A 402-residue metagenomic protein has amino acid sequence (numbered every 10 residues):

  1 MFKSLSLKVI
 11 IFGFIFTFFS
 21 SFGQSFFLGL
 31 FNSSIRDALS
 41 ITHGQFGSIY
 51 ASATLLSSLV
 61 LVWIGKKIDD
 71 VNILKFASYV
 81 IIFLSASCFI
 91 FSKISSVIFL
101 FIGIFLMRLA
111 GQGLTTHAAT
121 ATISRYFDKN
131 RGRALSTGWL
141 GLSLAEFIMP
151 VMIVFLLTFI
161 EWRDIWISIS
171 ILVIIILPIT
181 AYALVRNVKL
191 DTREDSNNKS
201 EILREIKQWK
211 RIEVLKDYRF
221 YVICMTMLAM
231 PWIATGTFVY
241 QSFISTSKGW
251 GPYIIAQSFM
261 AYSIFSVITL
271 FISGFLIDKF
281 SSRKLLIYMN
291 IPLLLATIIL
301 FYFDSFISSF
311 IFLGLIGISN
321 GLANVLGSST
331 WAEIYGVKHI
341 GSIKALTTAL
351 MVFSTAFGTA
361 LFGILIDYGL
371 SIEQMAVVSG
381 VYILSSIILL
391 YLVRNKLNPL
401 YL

Functional and structural regions predicted by a protein language model:
V9-H43, V60-I64, T237-S242: Extracytoplasmic
Q24, L28-N32, K216-L270: Extracytoplasmic gate region of multi-pass secondary transporters
V60-N72, L270-S281, I366-D367: Helix-to-loop junctions at the C-terminal end of transmembrane segments in multipass secondary transporters
K75-F89, K284-I298: Structural signature of the two symmetry-related core transmembrane helices
I98-L114, S308-L322: Hydrophobic core of transmembrane alpha-helices in multi-pass small-molecule transporters, especially MFS/SLC-type
F105-L140, G336: Cytoplasmic helix-loop-helix junction between adjacent transmembrane helices in 12-TM secondary transporters
L142-V188: Helix-loop-helix hairpin linking two adjacent transmembrane segments in secondary transporters
E146, V337-G369: A late C-terminal transmembrane helix in Major Facilitator Superfamily
